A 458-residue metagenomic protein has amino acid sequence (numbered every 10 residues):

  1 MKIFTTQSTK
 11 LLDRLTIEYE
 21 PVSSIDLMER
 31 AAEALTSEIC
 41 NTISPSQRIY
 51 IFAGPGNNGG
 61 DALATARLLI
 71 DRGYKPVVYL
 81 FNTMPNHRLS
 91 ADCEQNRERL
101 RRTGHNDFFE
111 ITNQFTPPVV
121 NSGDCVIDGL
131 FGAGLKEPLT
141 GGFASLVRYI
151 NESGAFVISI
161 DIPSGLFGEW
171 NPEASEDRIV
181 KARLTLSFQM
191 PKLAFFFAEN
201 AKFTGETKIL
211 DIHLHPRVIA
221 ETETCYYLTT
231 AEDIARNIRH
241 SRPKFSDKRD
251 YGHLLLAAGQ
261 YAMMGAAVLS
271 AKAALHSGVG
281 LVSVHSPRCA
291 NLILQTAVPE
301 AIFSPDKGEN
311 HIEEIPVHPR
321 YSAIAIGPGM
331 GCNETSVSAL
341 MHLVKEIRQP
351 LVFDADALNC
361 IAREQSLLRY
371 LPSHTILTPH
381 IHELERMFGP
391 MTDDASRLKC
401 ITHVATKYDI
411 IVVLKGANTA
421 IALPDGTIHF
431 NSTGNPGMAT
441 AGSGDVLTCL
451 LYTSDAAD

Functional and structural regions predicted by a protein language model:
M1-N82, S90, E94, L184 (+3 more regions): Small-residue (G/A/S/T)-rich helix-start motifs and N-terminal tracts that mark the onset
T36-C125, G129, P138-I160: Nucleotide and nucleotide-moiety/phosphate-recognizing core
N57-G60, N86, L135, S164 (+2 more regions): Phosphate/ribose-phosphate-bearing ligand recognition and processing surfaces, centered on ADP-ribose/NAD(+/P+) systems
N121-S122, K181, R320: Alpha-helix C-terminal capping/helix-to-coil transition sites in glycosyltransferase folds
C125-L139, I324-G331: Glycine-rich phosphate-binding loop
L130-E221: Internal gly/pro-rich beta-alpha loop/helix module that stabilizes soluble enzyme cofactors or their anionic handles
A456-D458: Positively charged, low-complexity/disordered segments
